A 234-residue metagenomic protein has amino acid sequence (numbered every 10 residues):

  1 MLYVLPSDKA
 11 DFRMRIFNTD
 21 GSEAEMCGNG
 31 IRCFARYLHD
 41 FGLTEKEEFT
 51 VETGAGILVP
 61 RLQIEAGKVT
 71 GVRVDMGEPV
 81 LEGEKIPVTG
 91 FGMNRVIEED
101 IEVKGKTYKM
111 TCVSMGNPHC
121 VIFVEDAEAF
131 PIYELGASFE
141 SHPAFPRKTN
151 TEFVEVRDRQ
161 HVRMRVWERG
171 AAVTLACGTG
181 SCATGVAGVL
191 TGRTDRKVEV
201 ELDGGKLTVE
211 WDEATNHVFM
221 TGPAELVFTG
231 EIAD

Functional and structural regions predicted by a protein language model:
M1-K68, C120-D234: A glycine-rich beta-to-alpha transition motif near the start of alpha/beta enzyme domains, typified by
F49-V51, V96-V103, V113, V198-V200: Short acidic-hydrophobic surface loop/beta-edge motif
P60-R61, T107-C112: Short, surface-exposed loop motifs enriched in S/T, G, D/E and P with embedded aromatic residues
G71-R73, G77-P79: Membrane helix-loop-helix hairpins that form the core translocation module of multi-pass transporters
P79-V80, L226: Active-site/binding-pocket entry motifs
V80-K109: Active-site glycine-rich loop that binds ribose-phosphate moieties when present
